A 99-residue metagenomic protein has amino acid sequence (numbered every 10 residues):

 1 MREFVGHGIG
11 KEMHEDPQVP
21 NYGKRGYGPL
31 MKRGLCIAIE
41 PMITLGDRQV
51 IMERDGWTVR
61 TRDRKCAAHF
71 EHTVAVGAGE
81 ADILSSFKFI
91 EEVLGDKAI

Functional and structural regions predicted by a protein language model:
F4-V19: Short, basic/aromatic beta-hairpin or loop at an interaction surface
G23-I99: Charged, cofactor-coupling segments
